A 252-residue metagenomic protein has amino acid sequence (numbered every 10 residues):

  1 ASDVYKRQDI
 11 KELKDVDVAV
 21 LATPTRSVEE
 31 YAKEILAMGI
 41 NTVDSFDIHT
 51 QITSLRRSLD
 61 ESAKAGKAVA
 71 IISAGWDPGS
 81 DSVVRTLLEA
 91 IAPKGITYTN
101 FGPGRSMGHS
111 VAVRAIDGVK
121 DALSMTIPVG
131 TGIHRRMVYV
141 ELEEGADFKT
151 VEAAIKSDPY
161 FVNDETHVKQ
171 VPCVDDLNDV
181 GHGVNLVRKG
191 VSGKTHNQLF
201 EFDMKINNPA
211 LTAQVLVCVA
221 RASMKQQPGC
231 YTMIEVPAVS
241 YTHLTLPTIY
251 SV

Functional and structural regions predicted by a protein language model:
A1-Q8, T242-T248: Conserved small/polar residues in nucleotide/adenosyl-binding loops
S2-I10, G104-A220: C-terminal substrate-binding/catalytic lobe of Rossmann-fold NAD(P)-dependent oxidoreductases
S2-M38: N-terminal glycine-/serine-/threonine-rich beta1-alpha1-beta2 phosphate-ribose binding loop of Rossmann-like
D44, A70-A74, N100, S124: General beta-strand structural signal in soluble alpha/beta enzymes
D47-V69: Rossmann-fold NAD(P)-binding glycine/threonine-rich loop
S80-I96, R114-A122, A222: Oxidoreductase and adenylate-handling cofactor-binding alpha/beta cores
V162-V171, Q226-V236: Flexible, glycine/charged-enriched surface loops at secondary-structure junctions
A213-Q214, I234-Y241: Long, contiguous binding/interaction regions
